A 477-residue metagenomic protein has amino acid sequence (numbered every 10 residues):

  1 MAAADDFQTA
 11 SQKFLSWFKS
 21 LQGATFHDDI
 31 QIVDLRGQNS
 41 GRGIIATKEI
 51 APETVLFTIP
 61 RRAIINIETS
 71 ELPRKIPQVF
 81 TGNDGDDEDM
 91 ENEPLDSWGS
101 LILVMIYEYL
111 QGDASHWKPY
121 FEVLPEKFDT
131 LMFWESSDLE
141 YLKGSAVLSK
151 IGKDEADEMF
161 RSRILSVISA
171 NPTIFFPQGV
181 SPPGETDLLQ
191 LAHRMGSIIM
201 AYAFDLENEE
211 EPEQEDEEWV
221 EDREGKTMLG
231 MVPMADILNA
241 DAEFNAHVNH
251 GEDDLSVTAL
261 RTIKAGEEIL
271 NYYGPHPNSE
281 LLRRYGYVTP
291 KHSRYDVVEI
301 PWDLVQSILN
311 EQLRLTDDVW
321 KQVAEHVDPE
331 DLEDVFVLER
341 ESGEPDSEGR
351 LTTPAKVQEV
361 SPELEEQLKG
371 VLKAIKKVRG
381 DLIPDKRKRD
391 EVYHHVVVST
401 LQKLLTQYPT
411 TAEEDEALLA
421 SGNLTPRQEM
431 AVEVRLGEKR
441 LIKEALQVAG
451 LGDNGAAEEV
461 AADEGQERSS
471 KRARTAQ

Functional and structural regions predicted by a protein language model:
A2-A63, E68-E71, P119-Q477: Long, positively charged leader/targeting segments at protein N-termini
R74-D113, Y285-R314: Short peripheral tails and domain-boundary helices/loops at the edges of structured domains
G112-Y120: Short secondary-structure capping/junction motifs at helix and strand boundaries
